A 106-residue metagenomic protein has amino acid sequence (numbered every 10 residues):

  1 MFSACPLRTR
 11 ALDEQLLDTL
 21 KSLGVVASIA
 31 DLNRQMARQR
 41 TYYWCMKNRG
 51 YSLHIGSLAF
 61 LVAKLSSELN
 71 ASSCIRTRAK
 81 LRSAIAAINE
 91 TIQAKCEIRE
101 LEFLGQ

Functional and structural regions predicted by a protein language model:
M1-F2, Q106: Intrinsically disordered, low-complexity and often Lys/Arg-enriched segments
F2-G24: A short, Lys/Arg-rich alpha-helix, primarily the initiator
D13-L16, L58, L81: Short amphipathic alpha-helical segments that mediate assembly, nucleic-acid/protein binding, or membrane association
V26-S28: Residue-level signal for the short linker/turn that defines the boundary of a DNA-recognition helix
L32-N33: Short alpha-helical "recognition helix" segments of helix-turn-helix
A37-H54: Recognition helix of helix-turn-helix/homeodomain-like DNA-binding domains that insert into the DNA major groove
G56-S73: DNA major-groove recognition helix of helix-turn-helix/homeodomain DNA-binding modules
C74-Q106: Helix-turn-helix/homeodomain-like alpha-helical modules used for DNA recognition and transcription-factor dimerization
